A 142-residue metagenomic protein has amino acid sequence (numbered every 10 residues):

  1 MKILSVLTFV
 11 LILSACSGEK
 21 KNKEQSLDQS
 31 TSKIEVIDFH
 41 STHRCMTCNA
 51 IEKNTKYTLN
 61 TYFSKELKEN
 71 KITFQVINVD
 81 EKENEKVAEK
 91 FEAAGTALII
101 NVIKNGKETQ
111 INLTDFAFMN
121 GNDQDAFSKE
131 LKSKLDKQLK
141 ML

Functional and structural regions predicted by a protein language model:
M1-T8: Sec-dependent signal peptide recognition, specifically the positively charged N-region followed immediately by
I12-A15: C-terminal motif of bacterial Sec signal peptides marking the signal peptidase cleavage site
S17-K33: Sec-dependent signal peptide cleavage junction
S30-T61: Local sequence-structure signature of Cys/Sec-based thiol-disulfide redox active-site neighborhoods
L67-E83: Thiol-based oxidoreductase modules, predominantly thioredoxin-like and allied folds used for disulfide exchange
A88-I103: Structural micro-motif
I100-L142: Non-catalytic, surface beta->alpha helical segment in thiol-disulfide oxidoreductase systems
